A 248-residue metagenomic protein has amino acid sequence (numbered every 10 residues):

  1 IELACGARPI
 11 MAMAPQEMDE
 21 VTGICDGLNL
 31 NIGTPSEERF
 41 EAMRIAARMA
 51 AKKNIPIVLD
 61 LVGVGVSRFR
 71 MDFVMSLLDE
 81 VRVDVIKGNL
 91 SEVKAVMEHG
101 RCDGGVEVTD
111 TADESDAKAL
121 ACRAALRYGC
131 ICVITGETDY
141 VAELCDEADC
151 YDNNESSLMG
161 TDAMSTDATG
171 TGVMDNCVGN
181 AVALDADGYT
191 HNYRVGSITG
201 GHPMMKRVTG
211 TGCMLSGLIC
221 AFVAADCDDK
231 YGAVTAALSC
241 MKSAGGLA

Functional and structural regions predicted by a protein language model:
I1-L59: Conserved N-terminal subdomain of the carbohydrate kinase-like
R8-I10, D26-N29, P56-I57, D84-I86 (+6 more regions): Structural motif
G33, V62-V64, S91: Active-site beta-loop-alpha junctions enriched in small/polar residues
R39-A42, A47-D79, V83-V85: Glycine/small-residue-rich loop that forms an oxyanion/phosphate-binding "nest" at active or ligand-binding sites
R70-M159, C177-Y193: Conserved phosphate/ATP/ADP-binding segment of small-molecule kinases
S157, G196-G210: Short pre-catalytic strand/loop immediately N-terminal to key active-site residues, enriched for Gly-Thr
S157, M205, L218-A248: Conserved post-catalytic alpha-helical subdomain immediately downstream of the catalytic base and nucleotide-binding
